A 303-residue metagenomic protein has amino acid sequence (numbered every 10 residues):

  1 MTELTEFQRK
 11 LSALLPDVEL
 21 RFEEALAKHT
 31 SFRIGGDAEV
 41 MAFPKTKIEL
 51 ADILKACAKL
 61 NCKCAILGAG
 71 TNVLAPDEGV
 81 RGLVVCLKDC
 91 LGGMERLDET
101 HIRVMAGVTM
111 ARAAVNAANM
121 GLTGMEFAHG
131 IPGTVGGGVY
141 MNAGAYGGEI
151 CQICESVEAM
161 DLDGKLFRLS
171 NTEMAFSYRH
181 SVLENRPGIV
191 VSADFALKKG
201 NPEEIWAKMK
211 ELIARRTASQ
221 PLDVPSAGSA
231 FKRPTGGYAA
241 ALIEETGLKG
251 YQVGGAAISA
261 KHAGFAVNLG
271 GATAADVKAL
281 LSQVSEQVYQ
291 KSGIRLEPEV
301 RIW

Functional and structural regions predicted by a protein language model:
T2, E6, A27, K45-I48 (+10 more regions): Conserved active-site and cofactor/substrate-binding residues in soluble primary-metabolism enzymes
T2-V135: Anion-binding (especially nucleotide phosphate/pyrophosphate-binding) glycine-rich loop and adjoining beta-alpha core
R21-F22, V73, M160-W303: Phosphate/pyrophosphate- and phosphate-bearing ligand-binding catalytic cores of soluble enzymes
G35-G36, A42-K47, L74-G92, Y140-N171 (+1 more regions): Structural signature of FAD isoalloxazine-binding scaffolds in flavoprotein oxidoreductases
V40, V73-A75, R112, V135-N142 (+4 more regions): Basic, gly/Ser/Thr/Pro-rich low-complexity segments located predominantly at protein N termini
L60, L67-A69, I153, V224-P225 (+1 more regions): Short, basic and Ser/Thr-rich N-terminal targeting/leader segments
N72-V73, A114-A117, M125-H129, N142-E149 (+3 more regions): A generic local secondary-structure boundary/capping motif
C90, H101, V108-M110, G130-P132 (+6 more regions): Short acidic/polar capping segments at secondary-structure boundaries
